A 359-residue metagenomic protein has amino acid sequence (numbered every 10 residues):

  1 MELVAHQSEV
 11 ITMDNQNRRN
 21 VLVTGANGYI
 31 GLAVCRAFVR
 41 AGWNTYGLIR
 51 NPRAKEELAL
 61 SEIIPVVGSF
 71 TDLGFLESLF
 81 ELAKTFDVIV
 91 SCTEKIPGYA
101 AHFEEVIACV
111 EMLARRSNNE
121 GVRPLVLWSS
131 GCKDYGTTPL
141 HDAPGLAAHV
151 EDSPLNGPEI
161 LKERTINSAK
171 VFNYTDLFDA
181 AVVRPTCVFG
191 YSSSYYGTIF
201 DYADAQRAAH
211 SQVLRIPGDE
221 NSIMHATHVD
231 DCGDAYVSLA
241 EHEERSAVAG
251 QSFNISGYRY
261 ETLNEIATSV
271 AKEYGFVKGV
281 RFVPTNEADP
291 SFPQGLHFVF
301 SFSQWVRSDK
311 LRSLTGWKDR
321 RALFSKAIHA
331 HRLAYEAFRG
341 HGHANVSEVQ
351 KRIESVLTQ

Functional and structural regions predicted by a protein language model:
V10, G68-L73, G295-Q359: C-terminal amphipathic/interface module of NAD(P)-dependent oxidoreductases and related NAD-binding regulators
D14-W43: N-terminal Rossmann NAD(P)H-binding glycine-rich loop of SDR-like oxidoreductase domains
L22, Y46-G47, V66: Conserved beta-strand positions in the Rossmann-like core of class I SAM-dependent methyltransferases
T24, A108-E163, A181: Conserved Rossmann-fold NAD(P)-dependent oxidoreductase catalytic core, especially the SDR/UDP-sugar
R50-N118: NAD(P)H-binding glycine-rich loop region in Rossmannoid oxidoreductase-like domains and their noncatalytic homologs
D142-F172, G197, S222-T227, Y260: Short-chain dehydrogenase/reductase
F178-I223, V270: NAD(P)-dependent short-chain dehydrogenase/reductase
A235-G295, E336-Q359: Mid/C-terminal beta-alpha module of Rossmann-like enzyme folds, strongest in SDR-family dehydrogenases/epimerases
